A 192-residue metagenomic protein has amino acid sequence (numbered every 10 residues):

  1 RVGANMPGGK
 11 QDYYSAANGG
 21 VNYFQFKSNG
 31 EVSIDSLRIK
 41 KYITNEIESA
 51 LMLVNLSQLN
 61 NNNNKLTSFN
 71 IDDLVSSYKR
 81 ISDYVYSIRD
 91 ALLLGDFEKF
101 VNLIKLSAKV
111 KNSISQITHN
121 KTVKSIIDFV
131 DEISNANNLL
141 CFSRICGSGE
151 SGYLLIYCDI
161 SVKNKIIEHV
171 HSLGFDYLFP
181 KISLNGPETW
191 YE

Functional and structural regions predicted by a protein language model:
R1-P7, Q11-R144, L155-E192: C-terminal nucleotide
C146-G152: Short Gly/Ser/Thr- and Asp/Glu-enriched loop/turn motifs at secondary-structure junctions
